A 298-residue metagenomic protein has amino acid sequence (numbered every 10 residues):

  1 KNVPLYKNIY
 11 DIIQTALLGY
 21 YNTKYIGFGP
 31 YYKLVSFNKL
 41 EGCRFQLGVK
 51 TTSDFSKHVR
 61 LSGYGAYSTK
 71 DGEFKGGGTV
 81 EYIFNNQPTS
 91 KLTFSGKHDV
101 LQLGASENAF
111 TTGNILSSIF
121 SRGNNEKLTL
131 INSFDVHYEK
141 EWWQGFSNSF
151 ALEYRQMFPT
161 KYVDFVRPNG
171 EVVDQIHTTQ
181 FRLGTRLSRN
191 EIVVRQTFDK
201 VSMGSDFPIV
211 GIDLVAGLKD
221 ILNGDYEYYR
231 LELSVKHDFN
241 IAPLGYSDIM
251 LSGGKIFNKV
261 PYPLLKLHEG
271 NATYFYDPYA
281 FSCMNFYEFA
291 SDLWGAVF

Functional and structural regions predicted by a protein language model:
K1-F298: Exposed, low-structure sequence patches enriched in small/polar residues
